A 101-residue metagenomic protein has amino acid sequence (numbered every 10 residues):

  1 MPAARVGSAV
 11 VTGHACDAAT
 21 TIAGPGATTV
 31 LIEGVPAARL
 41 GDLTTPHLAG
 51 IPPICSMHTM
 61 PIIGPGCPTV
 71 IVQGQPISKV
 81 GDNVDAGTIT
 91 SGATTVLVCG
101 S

Functional and structural regions predicted by a protein language model:
M1-S101: Intrinsically disordered, low-complexity proline/glycine-rich segments
